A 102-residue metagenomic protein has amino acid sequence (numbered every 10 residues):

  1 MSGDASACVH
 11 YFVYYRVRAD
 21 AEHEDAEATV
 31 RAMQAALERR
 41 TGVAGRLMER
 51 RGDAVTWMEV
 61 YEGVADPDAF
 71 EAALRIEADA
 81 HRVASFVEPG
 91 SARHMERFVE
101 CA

Functional and structural regions predicted by a protein language model:
M1-T56, E62-R75, A92-A102: Short S/T/G/P-rich N-terminal loop/turn motif that feeds into the first structured element of a domain
E77-A84: Low-complexity, intrinsically disordered Gly/Pro/Thr-rich segments
P89: Metal- and O2-centered redox machinery and metal/ROS homeostasis
